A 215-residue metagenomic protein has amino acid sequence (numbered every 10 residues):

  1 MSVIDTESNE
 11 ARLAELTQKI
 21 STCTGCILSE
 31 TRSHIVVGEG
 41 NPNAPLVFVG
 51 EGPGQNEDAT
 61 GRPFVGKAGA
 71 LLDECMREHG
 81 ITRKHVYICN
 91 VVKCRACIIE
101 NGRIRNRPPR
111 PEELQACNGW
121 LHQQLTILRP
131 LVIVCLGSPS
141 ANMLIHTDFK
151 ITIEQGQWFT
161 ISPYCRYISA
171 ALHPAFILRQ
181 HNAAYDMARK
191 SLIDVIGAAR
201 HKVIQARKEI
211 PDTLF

Functional and structural regions predicted by a protein language model:
S2-F215: A polyanion-binding, active-site-adjacent surface
